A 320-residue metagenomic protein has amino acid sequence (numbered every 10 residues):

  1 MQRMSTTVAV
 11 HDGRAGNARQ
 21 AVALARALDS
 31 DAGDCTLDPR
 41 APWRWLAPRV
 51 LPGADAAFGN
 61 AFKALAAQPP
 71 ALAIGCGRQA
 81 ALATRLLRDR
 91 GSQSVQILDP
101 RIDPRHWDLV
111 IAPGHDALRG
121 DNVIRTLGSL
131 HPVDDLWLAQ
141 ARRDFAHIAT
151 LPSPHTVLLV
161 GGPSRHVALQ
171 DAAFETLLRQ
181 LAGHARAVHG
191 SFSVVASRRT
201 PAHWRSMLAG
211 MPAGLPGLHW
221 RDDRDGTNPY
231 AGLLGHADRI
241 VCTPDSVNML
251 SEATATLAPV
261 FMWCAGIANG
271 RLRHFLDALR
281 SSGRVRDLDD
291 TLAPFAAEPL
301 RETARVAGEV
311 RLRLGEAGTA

Functional and structural regions predicted by a protein language model:
Q2-V8: Extreme N-terminal starter segment of soluble prokaryotic enzymes
A9-I124: Active-site and donor-binding regions of nucleotide-sugar-utilizing enzymes
C35-T36, A112, S191-R198, C264: Short internal beta-strands
R105-Q170, L288-L300, A304: A nucleotide-sugar donor-handling region in carbohydrate enzymes
P163-A196: Conserved catalytic-core segment of nucleotide-activated headgroup transferases in glycan assembly
L208-N248: Donor nucleotide-activated moiety binding/catalytic core segment of transferases that use nucleotide-activated donors
G235-A237, T254-P259: Conserved donor-binding/catalytic loop of nucleotide-activated donor transferases
D277-A320: Leloir-type glycosyltransferase catalytic cores
